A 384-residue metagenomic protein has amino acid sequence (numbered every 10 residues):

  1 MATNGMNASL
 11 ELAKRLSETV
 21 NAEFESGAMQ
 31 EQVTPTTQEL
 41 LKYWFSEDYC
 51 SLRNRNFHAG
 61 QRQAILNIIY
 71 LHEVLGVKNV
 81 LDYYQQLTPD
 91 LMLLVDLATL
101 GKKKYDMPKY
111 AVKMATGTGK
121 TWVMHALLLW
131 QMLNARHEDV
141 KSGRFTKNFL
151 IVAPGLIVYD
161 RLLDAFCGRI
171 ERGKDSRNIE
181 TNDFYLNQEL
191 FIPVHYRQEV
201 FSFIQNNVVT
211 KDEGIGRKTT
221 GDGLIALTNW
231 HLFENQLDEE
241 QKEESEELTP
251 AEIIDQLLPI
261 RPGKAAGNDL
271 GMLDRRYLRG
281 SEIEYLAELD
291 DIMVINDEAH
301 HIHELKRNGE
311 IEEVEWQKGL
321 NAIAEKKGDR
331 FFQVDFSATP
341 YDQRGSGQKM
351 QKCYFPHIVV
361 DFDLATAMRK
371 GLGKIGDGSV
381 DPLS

Functional and structural regions predicted by a protein language model:
M1-S384: RecA-like P-loop NTPase motor core of helicase/translocase proteins
